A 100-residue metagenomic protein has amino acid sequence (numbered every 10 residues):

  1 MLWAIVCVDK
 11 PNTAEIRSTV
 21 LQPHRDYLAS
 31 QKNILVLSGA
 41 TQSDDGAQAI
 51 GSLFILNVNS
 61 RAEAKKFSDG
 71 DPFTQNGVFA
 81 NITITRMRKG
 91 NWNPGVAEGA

Functional and structural regions predicted by a protein language model:
M1-A100: Conserved, structured core segments of small domains
